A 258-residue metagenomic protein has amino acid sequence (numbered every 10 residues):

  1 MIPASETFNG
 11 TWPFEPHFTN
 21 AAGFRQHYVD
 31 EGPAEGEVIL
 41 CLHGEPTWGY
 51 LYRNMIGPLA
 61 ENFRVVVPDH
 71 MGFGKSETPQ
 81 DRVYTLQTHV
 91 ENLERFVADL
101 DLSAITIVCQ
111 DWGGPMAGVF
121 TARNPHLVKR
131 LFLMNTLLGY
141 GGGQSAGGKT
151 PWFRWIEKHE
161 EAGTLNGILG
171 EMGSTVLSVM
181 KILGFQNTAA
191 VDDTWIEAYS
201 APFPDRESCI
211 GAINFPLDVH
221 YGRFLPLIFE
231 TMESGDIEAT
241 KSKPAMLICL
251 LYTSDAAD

Functional and structural regions predicted by a protein language model:
M1-I39, E61-F63, L102-S103, L217: Alpha/beta-hydrolase fold catalytic core
T19-A22, V29, V67-W112, G147: Active-site loop/oxyanion-hole signature of alpha/beta-hydrolase fold enzymes
E31-K75: Conserved HGGG/HGGXW glycine-rich cap/lid loop of the alpha/beta-hydrolase fold
A104-S145: Conserved hydrolase catalytic core segment
F132-G167: Flexible "cap/lid" loop of the alpha/beta hydrolase fold
G141-S145, L169-A239: Conserved alpha/beta-hydrolase catalytic His-Asp/Glu region
L247-C249: Short beta-strand/loop motif that positions the catalytic acidic residue of the alpha/beta-hydrolase fold
Y252-D258: Conserved small/polar residues in nucleotide/adenosyl-binding loops
